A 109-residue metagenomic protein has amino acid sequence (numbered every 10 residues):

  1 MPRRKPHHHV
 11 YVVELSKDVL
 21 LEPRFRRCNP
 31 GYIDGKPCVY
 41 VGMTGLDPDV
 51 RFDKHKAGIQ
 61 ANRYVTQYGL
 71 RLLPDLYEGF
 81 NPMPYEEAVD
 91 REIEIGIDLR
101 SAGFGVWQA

Functional and structural regions predicted by a protein language model:
M1-D53, Y85-E94: GIY-YIG nuclease catalytic motif and its immediate N-terminal context
L46-D49, D53-A109: Aromatic/basic micro-patches that form nucleic-acid/chromatin recognition or nuclease catalytic surfaces
